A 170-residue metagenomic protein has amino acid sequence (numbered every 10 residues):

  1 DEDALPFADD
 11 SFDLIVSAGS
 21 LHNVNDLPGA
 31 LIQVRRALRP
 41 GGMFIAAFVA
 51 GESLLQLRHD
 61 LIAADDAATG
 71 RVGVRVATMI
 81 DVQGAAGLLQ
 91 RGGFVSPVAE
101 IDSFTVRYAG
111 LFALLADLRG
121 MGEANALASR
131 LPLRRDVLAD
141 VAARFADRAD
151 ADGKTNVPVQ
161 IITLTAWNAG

Functional and structural regions predicted by a protein language model:
D3-I15: A short acidic, Gly/Pro-enriched loop at the edge of an enzyme's catalytic core that lines a small-molecule cofactor
D10, G92, V157: Structured loop/turn residues at beta-strand edges in well-structured enzyme cores
D13-P28, F48: A short SAM/SAH-binding and catalytic strip from SAM-dependent methyltransferases
P28-M43: A short glycine-rich, Lys/Arg-flanked "PGG" loop and its adjoining helix->strand segment in the class I
G41-G110, A124-L131: Conserved catalytic/acceptor-binding region of the Class I
V98-G170: Conserved Class I S-adenosyl-L-methionine
